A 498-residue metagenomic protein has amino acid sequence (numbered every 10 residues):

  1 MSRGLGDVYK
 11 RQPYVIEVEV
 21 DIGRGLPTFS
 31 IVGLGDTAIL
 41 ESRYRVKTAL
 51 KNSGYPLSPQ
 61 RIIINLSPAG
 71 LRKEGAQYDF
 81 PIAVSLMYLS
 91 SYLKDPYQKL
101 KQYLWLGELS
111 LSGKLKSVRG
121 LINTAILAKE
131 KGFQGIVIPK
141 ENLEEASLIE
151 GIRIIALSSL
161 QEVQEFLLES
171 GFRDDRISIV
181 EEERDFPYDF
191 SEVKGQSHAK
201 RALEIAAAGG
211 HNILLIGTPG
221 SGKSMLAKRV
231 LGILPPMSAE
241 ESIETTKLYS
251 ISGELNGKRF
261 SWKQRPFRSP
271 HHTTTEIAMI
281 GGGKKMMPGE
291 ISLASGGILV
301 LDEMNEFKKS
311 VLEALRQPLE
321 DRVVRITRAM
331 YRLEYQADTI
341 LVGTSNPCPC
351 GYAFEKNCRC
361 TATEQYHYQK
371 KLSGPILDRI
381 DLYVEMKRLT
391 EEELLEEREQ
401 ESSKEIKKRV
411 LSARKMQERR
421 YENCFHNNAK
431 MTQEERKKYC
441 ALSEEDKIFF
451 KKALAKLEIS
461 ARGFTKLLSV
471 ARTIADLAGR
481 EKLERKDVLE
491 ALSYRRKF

Functional and structural regions predicted by a protein language model:
S2, L57-Q60, K99-L100, G132 (+9 more regions): Short loop/turn elements that form and flank the Walker-type P-loop nucleotide-binding site in RecA-like NTPase cores
R3-L214, T218-S221, W262, T327 (+2 more regions): Peripheral, non-AAA+ core regions of ATP-driven protein-machinery
V32, A38-R43, S58, N65-G75 (+2 more regions): Basic, amphipathic alpha-helical bundle interface domains used for macromolecular binding and assembly
E204, S261, P266, I277-I298: Conserved alpha-helical scaffold flanking the Walker A/P-loop in AAA+ ATPase domains
L215-E254: Walker A/P-loop
E241-T275, G282-G283, K387, N427-E435 (+3 more regions): Conserved inter-motif catalytic segment of the P-loop NTP-binding fold
D302-E303: Walker B catalytic acidic pair
